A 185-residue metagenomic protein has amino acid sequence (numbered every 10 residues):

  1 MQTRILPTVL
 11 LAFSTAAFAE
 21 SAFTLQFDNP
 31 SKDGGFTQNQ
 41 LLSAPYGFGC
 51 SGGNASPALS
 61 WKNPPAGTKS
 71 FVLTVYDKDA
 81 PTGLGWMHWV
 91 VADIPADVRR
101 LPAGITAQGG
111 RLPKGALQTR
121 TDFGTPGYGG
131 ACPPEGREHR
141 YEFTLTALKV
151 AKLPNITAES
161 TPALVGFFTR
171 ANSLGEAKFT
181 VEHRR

Functional and structural regions predicted by a protein language model:
M1-P7: Bacterial N-terminal signal peptides that target proteins for export
P7-A16: Bacterial N-terminal signal peptides
A19-R185: N-terminus-centered regions that define maturation/targeting leaders and the start of the first functional domain
